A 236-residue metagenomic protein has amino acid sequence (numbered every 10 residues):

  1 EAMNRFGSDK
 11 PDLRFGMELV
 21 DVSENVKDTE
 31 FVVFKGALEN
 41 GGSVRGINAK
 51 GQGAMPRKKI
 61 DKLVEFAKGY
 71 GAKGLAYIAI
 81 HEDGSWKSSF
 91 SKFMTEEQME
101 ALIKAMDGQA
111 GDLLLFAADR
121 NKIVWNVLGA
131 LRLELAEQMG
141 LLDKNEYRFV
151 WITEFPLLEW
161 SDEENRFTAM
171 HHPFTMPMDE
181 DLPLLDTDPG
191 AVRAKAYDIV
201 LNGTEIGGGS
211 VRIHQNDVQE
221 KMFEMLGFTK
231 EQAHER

Functional and structural regions predicted by a protein language model:
E1-R236: Class II aminoacyl-tRNA synthetase catalytic cores and aaRS-like
